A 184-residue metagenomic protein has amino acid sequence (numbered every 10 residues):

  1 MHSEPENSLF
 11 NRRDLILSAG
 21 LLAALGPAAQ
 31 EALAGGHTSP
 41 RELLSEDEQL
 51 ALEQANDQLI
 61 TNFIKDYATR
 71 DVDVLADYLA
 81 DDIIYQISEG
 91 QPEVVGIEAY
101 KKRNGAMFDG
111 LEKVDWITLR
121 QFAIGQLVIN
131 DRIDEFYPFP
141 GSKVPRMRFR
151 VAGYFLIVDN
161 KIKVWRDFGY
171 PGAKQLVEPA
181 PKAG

Functional and structural regions predicted by a protein language model:
H2, L17-D77, D81, A180-G184: Short, low-complexity N-terminal intrinsically disordered segments enriched in polar/charged residues
N11-I16: N-terminal export leaders
R41, V72-A123: A solvent-exposed, acidic/Ser-Thr-rich amphipathic alpha-helical stretch
L79, D134-F136, G153, G169: Short beta-strand segments enriched in hydrophobic/aromatic residues within well-folded beta-rich domains
D109-L111, F136-R146: Short, cysteine-centered beta-strand-loop-beta hairpins and adjacent loop/turn segments enriched in charged/polar
V114-W116, D131, R146-G153: Short, surface-exposed coil-to-beta transition loops
G125-D134: A short hydrophobic beta-strand element
R148-P181: Short beta-strand edge/turn micro-motifs at domain boundaries
